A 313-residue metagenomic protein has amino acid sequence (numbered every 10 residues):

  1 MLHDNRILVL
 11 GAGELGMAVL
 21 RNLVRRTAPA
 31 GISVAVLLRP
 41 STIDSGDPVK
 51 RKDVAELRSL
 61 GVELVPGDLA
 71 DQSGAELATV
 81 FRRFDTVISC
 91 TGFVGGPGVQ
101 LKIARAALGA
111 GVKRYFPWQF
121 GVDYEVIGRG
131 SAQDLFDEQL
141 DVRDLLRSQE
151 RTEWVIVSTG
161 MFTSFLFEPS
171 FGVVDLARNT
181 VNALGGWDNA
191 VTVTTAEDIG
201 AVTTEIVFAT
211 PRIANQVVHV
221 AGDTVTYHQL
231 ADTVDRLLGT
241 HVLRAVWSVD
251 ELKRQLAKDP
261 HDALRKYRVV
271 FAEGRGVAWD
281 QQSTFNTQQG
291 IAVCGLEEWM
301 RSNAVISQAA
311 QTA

Functional and structural regions predicted by a protein language model:
M1-R6, R25-G31, R51-A55, S59 (+1 more regions): Eukaryotic N-terminal low-complexity, Ser/Thr- and Lys/Arg-rich leader segments that predominantly function as
L2-K52, D71-Q72, V94, A110 (+3 more regions): Oxidoreductase cofactor-interface core, primarily capturing Rossmann-like NAD(P)-dependent enzymes
R6, D85-T86, R114: Structural motif
I43-A110, Y124-G128: NAD(P)H-binding glycine-rich loop region in Rossmannoid oxidoreductase-like domains and their noncatalytic homologs
L64, R114, E153-W154: Hydrophobic beta-strand scaffold residues
A78, A196-T204, V293-R301: Short, amphipathic alpha-helical "lid/cap" segments that border enzyme active or binding sites
K113-Q119: Short beta-strand elements of ligand-binding domains
V249-A313: A hydrophobic C-terminal alpha-helical subdomain
